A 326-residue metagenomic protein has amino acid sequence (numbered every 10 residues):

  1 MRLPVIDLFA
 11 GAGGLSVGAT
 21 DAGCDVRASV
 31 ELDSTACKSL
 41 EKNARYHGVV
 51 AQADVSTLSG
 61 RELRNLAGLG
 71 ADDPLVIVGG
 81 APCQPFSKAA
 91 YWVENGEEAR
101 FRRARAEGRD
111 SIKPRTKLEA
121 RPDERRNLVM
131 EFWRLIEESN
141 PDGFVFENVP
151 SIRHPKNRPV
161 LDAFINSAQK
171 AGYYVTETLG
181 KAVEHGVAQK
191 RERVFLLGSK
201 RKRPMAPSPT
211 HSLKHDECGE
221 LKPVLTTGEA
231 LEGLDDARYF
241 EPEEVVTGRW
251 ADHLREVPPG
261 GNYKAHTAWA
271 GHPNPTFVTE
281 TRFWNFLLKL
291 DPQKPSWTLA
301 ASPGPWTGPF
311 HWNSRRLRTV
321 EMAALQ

Functional and structural regions predicted by a protein language model:
R2-N140, P150-R153, P159-L161: Core alpha/beta nucleotide-donor-binding catalytic domains of modification enzymes
V78, E177-L179, F195-L197, T298: Conserved hydrophobic/aromatic beta-strand scaffold that supports enzyme active sites
D142-F146: Conserved beta-strand signature within the Rossmann-like core of class I S-adenosyl-L-methionine
P150, Y173-E184: Conserved S-adenosyl-L-methionine
P155-R158, H311-N313: Short, solvent-exposed loop/turn segments at secondary-structure boundaries
L161-V175: Conserved Class I S-adenosyl-L-methionine
G186-V245: Flexible, glycine-/basic-rich loop-and-beta segments that form/coincide with the SAM-dependent methyltransferase
V245-Q326: C-terminal target-recognition/interaction regions appended to catalytic cores
